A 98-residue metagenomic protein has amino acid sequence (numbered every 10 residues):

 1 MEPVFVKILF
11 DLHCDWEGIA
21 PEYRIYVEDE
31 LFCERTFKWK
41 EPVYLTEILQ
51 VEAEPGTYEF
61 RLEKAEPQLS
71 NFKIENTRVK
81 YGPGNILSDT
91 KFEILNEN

Functional and structural regions predicted by a protein language model:
M1-V27, C33, L45-E47, A53-N98: Beta-strand-rich recognition domains
E30-K40: Solvent-exposed serine/threonine-rich low-complexity stretches and specific carbohydrate-binding patches
